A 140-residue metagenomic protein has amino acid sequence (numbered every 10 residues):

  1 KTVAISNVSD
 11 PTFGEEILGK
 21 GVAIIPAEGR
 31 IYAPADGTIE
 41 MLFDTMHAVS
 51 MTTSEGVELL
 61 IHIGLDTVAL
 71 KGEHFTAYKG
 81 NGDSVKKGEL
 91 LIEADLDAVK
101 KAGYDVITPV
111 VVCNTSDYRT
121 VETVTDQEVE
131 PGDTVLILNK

Functional and structural regions predicted by a protein language model:
K1-K140: Contiguous, well-folded functional domains in the mature portion of proteins
